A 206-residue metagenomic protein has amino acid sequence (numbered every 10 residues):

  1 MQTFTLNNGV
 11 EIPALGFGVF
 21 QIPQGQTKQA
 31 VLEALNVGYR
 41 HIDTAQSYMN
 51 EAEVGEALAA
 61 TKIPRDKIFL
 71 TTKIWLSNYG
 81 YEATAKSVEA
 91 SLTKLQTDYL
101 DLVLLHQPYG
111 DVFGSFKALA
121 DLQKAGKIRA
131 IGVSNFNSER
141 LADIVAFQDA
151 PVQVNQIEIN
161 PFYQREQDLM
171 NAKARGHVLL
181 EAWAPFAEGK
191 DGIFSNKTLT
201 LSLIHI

Functional and structural regions predicted by a protein language model:
M1-I68, F186: N-terminal binding-site loop/beta-alpha segment at the start of enzyme catalytic domains that lines or forms
F17, I42, V54, L70 (+6 more regions): Conserved, mostly hydrophobic/aromatic
Q21, Q46-Y48, I74-L76, Y109 (+3 more regions): Active-site-proximal loop/turn and secondary-structure-junction residues that shape catalytic pockets, frequently
Y79-Q153, I157-N160, V178: Glycine/proline-rich, positively charged, aromatic-decorated active-site loop/lid region on the catalytic face
A85-V88, F113-A118, L169-M170, G192-T200: Charged helix-capping and loop-helix junction motifs
Q156-P161, H177-G192: His/Asp/Glu-enriched short active-site or ligand-binding loop at hydrolase and phosphoryl-transfer sites
R165-K173: Anionic-ligand binding region
I204-I206: Conserved small/polar residues in nucleotide/adenosyl-binding loops
